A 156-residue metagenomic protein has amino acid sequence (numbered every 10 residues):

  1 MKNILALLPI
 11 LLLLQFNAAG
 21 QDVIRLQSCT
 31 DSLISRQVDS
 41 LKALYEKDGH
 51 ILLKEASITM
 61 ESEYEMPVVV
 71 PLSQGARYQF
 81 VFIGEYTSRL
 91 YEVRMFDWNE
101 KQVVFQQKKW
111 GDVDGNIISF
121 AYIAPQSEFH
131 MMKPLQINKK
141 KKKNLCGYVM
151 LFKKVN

Functional and structural regions predicted by a protein language model:
M1-R25: Bacterial Sec-dependent N-terminal signal peptides
Q21-Y45, M95, Q126-N156: C-terminal edge strands of extracellular/lumenal beta-sandwich accessory domains
G49-S73, R77-Q79: Non-catalytic, beta-strand-enriched accessory regions in extracellular/secretory proteins and membrane protein
V70, D114-Q126: Beta-sandwich interaction modules
V70-L72, F82-Y86, A124: Non-cytosolic beta-sheet module surface loops
G84-E92, K139-K142: Extended, low-complexity, turn-rich repeat/linker tracts enriched in Gly/Pro/Ser/Thr and Asp/Glu that occur
T87-V103: Short, surface-exposed beta-strand/strand-loop-strand elements in extracellular ectodomains
V104-D112: Solvent-exposed serine/threonine-rich low-complexity stretches and specific carbohydrate-binding patches
